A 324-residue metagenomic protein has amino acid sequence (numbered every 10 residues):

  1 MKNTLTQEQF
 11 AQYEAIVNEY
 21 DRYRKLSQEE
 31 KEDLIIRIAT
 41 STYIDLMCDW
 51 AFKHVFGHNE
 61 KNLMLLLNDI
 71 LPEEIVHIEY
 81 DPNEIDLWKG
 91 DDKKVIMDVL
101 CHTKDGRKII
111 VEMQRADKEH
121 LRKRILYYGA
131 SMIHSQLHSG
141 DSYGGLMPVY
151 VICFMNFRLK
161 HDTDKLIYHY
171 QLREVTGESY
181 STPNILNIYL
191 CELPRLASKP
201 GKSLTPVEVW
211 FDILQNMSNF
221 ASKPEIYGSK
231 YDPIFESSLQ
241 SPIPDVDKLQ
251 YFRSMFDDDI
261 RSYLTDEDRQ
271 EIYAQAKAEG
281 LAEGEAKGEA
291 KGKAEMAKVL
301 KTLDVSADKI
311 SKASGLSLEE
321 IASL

Functional and structural regions predicted by a protein language model:
M1-Y189, P194-K199: Accessory alpha/beta interaction modules
K2-T40, I109-Q114, L214-L324: Short, charged alpha-helical interaction segments and adjacent helix-coil junctions
D45, D49, E60-M64, K118 (+5 more regions): Alpha-helix initiation and N-capping motif
D45-D49, D164-I167, I185, K202-E208 (+2 more regions): Secondary-structure junction/capping motif
N184, Y189-S237: An acidic, glycine-/histidine-flanked metal-binding catalytic module
